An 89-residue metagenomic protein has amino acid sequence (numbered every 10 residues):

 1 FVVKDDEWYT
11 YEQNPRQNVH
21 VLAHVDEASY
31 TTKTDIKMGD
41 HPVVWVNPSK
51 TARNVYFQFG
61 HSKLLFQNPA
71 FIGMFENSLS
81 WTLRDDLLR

Functional and structural regions predicted by a protein language model:
F1-T51: Catalytic beta-strand/loop cores that center a nucleophilic Ser/Cys/Thr and support acyl-enzyme chemistry
H24-D26, F57-H61: Active-site-proximal beta-strand/loop segments in catalytic clefts of secreted hydrolases
S29, S62, D86: Surface-exposed, flexible loop/turn segments at secondary-structure boundaries
A52, D86-R89: Long alpha-helical segments found as membrane-embedded helices
H61-N68: Active-site rim elements
A70-N77: Extracytoplasmic/secreted proteins, especially bacterial periplasmic and envelope-associated proteins
N77-D85: C-terminal alpha-helix
